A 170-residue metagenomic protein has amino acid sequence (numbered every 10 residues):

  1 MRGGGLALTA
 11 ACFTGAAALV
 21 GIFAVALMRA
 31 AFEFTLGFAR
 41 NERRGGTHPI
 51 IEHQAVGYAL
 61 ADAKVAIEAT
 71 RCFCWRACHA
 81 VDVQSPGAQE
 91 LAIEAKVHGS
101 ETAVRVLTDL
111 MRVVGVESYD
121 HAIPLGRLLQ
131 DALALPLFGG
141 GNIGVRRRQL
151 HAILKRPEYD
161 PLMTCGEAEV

Functional and structural regions predicted by a protein language model:
M1-E68: Glycine-rich beta->alpha junctions and the first turn(s) of the following alpha-helix
G3-L6, F32, H53, R71 (+5 more regions): Alpha-helix initiation and N-capping motif
A17, I51-D62, A88-H98, D131-A134: Alpha-helical scaffold segments that form or flank carboxylate-/histidine-based iron centers
F23, A59-A63, L91-A95, E117 (+1 more regions): A ubiquitous short alpha-helical element
V25-F32, L60-T70, C74, K96-L107 (+1 more regions): Alpha-helical transition-metal enzyme core signature, strongest for iron centers
A31-F34, F38, R76, D109 (+1 more regions): Generic, well-ordered alpha-helical scaffold segments in large soluble proteins
R40, R44, K64-H98, M111-Y119: C-terminal helix-coil-helix/basic helical segment that borders enzyme active sites and/or dimer interfaces and provides
V114-V170: Glycine-rich phosphate/cofactor-binding loops in nucleotide/flavin-utilizing enzymes
